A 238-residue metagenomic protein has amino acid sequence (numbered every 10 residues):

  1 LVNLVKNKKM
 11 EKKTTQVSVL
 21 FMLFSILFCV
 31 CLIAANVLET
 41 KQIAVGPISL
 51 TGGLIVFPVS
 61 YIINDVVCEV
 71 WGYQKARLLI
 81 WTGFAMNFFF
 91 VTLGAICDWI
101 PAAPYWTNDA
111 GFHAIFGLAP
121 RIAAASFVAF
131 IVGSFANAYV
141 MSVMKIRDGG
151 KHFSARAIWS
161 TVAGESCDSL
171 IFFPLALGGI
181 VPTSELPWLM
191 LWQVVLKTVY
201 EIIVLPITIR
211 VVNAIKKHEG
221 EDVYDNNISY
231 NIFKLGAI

Functional and structural regions predicted by a protein language model:
M10-F84, F88: Hydrophobic transmembrane alpha-helices
T14-V17, G111-F116, I146-K151, G179-T183: Helix-boundary and loop/linker segments of multi-pass membrane transporters
A44, F173-W192: Extracellular/periplasmic helix-loop-helix junctions in multi-pass membrane proteins
N87-Y105, S126, F130, S134: Transmembrane alpha-helix/helix-exit interface in multi-pass inner-membrane proteins
I96-R121: Membrane-interface interhelical connector segments
R147-S166: Internal alpha-helical transmembrane segments of multi-pass membrane proteins
S160, W188-E201: Pore-lining and gate-forming transmembrane alpha-helices of multi-pass membrane transport proteins
V212-I238: Short, highly charged, low-complexity non-transmembrane loops/tails of multi-pass membrane proteins
